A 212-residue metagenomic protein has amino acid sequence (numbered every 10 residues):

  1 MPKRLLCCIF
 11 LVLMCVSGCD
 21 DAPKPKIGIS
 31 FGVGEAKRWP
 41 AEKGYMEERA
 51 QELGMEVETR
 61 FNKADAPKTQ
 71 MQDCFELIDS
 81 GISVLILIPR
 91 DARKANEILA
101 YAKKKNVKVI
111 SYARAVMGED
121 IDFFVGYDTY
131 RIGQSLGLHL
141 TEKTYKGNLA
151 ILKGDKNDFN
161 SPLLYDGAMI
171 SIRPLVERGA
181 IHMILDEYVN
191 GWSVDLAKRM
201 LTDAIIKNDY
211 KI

Functional and structural regions predicted by a protein language model:
M1-L6: Bacterial N-terminal signal peptides that target proteins for export
C7-C15: Bacterial N-terminal signal peptides
C19-I212: A residue-level marker of the well-folded mature domains of exported/periplasmic proteins
